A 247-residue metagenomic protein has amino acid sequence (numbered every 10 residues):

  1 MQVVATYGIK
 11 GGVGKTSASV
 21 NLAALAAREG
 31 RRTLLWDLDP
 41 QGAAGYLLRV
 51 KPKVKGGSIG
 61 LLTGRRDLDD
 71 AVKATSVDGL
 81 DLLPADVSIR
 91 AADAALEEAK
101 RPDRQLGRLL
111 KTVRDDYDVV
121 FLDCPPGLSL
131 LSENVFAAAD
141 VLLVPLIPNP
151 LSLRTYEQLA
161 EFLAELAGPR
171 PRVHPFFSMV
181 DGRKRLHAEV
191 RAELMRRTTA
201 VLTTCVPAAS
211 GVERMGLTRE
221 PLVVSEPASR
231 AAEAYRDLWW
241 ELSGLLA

Functional and structural regions predicted by a protein language model:
M1-A247: P-loop NTP-binding core
